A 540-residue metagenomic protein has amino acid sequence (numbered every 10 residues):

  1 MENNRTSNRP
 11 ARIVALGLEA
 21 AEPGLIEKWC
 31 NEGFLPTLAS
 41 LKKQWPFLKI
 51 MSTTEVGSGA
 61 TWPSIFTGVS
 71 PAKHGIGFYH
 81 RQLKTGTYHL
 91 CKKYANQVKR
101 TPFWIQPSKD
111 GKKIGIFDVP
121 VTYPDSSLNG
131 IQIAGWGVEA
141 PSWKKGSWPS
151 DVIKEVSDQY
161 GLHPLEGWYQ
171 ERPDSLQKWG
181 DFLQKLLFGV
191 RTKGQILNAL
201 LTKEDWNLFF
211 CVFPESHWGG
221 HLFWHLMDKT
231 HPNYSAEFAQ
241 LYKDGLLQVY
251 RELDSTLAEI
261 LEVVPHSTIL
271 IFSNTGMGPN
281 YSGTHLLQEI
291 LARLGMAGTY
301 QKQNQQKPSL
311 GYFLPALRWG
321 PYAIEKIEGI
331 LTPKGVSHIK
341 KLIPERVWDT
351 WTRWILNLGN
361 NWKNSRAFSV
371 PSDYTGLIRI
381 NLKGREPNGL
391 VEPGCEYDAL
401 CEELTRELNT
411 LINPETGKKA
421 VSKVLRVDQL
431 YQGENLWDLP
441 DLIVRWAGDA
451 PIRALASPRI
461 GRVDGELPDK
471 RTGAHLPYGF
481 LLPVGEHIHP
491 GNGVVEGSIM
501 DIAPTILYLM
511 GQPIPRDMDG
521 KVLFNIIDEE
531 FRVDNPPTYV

Functional and structural regions predicted by a protein language model:
M1-F47, P120, M518: Active-site-proximal N-terminal segment of extracellular/periplasmic enzymes that hydrolyze or transfer
N4-N8, L183-D205, F209, L226-L270 (+1 more regions): A long, amphipathic alpha-helix that forms part of the scaffold/cap immediately adjacent to metal-dependent active
R9, L18, E27, L48-K49 (+9 more regions): Secreted, luminal/periplasmic, and some membrane-associated catalytic domains that remodel anionic oxygen-ester
I26-A72, K113-G115: Short, structured active-site-proximal loop/turn typified by the sulfatase FGly-forming signature C/S-X-P-X-R
A140-F188, L201, G220: Long, well-ordered, tryptophan-enriched scaffold segments
E166-G180, F213-D244: Active-site-proximal, well-structured secondary-structure segments within enzyme catalytic domains
L425-V427, G433-L439, R445, A456-P458 (+5 more regions): Long, internal low-complexity/basic segments
W446-A503: Low-complexity, glycine/alanine/valine/leucine- and proline-rich hydrophobic stretches
